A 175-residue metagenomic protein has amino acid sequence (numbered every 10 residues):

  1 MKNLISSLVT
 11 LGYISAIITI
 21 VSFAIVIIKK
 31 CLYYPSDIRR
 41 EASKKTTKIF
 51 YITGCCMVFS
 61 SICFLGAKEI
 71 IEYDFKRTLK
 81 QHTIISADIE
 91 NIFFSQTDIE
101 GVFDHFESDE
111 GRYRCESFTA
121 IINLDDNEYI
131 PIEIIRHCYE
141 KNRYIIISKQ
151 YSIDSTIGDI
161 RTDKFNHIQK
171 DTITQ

Functional and structural regions predicted by a protein language model:
M1-R40: Membrane-embedded alpha-helical segments of integral membrane proteins
A42-E69: Internal/C-terminal transmembrane anchor helices
A67-E90: Alpha-helical transmembrane signal-anchor/signal-peptide segments
E72-L79, F106-S117: Alpha-helical membrane-embedding segments and immediately adjacent membrane-interface amphipathic helices
I85-G111: Short extracytoplasmic
G111-C138: Short, structured surface segments that line ligand/substrate-binding pockets
K141-K149: N-terminal accessory interaction module
Q150-Q175: C-terminal partner/receptor-binding element of secreted or periplasmic proteins
